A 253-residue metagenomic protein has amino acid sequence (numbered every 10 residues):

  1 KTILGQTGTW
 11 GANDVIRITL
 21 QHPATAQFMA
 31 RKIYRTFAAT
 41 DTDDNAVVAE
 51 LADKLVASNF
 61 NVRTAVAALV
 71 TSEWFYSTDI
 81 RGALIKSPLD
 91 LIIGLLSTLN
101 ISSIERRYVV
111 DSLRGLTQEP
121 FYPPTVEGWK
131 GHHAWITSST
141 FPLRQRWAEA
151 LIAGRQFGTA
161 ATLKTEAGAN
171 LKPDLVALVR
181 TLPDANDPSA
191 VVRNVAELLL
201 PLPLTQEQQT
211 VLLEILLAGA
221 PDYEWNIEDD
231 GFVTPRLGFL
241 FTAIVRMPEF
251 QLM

Functional and structural regions predicted by a protein language model:
K1-T42: Non-catalytic, conformational "gating/processing" segments within enzyme and secreted inhibitor domains
Q27, R63-T64: Short, solvent-exposed positions on alpha-helices
A30-S58, A67-M253: Flexible, low-complexity segments enriched for small/polar residues
